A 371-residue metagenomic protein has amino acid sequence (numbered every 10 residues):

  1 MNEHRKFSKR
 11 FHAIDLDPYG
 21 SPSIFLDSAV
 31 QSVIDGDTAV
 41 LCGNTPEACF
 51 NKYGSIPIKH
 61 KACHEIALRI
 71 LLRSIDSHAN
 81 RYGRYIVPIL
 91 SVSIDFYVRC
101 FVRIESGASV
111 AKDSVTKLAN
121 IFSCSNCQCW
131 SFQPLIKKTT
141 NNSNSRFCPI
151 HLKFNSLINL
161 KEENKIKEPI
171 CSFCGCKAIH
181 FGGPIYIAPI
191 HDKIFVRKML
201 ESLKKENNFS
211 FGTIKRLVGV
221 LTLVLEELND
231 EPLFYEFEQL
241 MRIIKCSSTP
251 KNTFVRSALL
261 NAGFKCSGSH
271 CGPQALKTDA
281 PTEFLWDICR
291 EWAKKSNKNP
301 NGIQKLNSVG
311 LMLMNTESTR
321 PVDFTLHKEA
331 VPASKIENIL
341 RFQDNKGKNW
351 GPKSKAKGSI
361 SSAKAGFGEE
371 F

Functional and structural regions predicted by a protein language model:
M1-F371: SAM-dependent transferase fold signal centered on methyltransferase-like domains, encompassing both Class I
